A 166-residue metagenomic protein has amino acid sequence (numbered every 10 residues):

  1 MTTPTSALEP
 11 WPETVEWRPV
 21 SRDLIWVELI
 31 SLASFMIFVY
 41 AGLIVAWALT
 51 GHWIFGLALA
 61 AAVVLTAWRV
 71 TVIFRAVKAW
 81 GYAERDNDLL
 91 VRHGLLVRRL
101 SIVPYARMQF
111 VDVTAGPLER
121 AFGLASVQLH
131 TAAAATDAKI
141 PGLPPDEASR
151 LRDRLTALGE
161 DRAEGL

Functional and structural regions predicted by a protein language model:
M1-A106, F110-L166: N-terminal basic, Ser/Thr-rich segments that initiate or prime the first beta/alpha elements at protein or domain
